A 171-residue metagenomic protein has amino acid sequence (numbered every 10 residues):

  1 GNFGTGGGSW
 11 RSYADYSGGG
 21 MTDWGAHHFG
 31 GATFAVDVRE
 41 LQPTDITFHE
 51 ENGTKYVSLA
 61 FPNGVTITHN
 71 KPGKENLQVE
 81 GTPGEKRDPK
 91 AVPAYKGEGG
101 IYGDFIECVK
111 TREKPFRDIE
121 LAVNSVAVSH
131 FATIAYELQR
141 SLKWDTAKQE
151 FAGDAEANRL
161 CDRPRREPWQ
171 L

Functional and structural regions predicted by a protein language model:
G1-L41, I67, E85, V92-P93 (+2 more regions): Predominantly a Rossmann-like dinucleotide-binding segment in NAD(P)-dependent oxidoreductases
G4, G53-L59, V128-S129, A152-E156: Short, solvent-exposed polar/charged micro-motifs at secondary-structure junctions
W10-S12, W24, F34, V79 (+6 more regions): Tryptophan-centric aromatic hotspots in well-structured domains and transmembrane helices
R11-T22, D45-T47, P89-Y95, V109-A122: Active-site rim elements
F29-T33, S58, Y102-K110, V123-V126 (+1 more regions): Non-transmembrane alpha-helical segments in soluble domains of secreted/periplasmic/extracellular proteins
L41-T54, L121-N124, T146-E150: Polar, surface-exposed loop/tail segments that function as active-site lids or cofactor/substrate-recognition elements
F48-G100: NAD(P)-dinucleotide binding in Rossmann-like oxidoreductases
C108-L171: C-terminal helix-rich "cap/oligomerization" subdomain common to oxidoreductases
